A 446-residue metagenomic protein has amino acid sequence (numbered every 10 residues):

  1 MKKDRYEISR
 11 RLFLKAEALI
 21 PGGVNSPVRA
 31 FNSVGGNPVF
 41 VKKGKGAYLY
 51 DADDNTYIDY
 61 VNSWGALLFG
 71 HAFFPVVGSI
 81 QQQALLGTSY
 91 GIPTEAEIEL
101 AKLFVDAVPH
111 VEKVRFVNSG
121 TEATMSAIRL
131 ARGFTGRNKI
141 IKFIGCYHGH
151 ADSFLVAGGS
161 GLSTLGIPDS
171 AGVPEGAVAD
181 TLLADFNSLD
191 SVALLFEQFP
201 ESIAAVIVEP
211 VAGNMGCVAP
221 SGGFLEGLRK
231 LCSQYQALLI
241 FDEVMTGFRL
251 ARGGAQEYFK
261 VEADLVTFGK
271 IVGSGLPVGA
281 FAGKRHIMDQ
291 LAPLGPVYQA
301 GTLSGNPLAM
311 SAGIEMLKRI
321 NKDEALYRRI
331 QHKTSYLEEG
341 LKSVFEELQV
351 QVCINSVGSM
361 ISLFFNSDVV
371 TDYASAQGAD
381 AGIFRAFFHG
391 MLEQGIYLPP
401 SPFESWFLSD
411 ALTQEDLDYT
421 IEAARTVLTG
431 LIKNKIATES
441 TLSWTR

Functional and structural regions predicted by a protein language model:
K2-R446: Conserved N-terminal phosphate-binding loop of PLP-dependent enzymes in the Aspartate aminotransferase
